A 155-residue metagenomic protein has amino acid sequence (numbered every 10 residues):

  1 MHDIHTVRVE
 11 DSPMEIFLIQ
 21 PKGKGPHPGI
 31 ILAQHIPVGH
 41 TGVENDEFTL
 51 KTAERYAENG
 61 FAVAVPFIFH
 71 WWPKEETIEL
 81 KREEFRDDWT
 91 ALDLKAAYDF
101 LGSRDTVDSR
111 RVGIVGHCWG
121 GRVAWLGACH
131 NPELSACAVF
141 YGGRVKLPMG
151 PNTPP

Functional and structural regions predicted by a protein language model:
M1-I4, G121: Short structured motifs
H5-T106, P154: Serine-hydrolase catalytic machinery in alpha/beta-hydrolase-like enzymes
A96-P154: Primarily recognizes the serine-hydrolase "nucleophile elbow" in alpha/beta-hydrolase and SGNH/GDSL folds
